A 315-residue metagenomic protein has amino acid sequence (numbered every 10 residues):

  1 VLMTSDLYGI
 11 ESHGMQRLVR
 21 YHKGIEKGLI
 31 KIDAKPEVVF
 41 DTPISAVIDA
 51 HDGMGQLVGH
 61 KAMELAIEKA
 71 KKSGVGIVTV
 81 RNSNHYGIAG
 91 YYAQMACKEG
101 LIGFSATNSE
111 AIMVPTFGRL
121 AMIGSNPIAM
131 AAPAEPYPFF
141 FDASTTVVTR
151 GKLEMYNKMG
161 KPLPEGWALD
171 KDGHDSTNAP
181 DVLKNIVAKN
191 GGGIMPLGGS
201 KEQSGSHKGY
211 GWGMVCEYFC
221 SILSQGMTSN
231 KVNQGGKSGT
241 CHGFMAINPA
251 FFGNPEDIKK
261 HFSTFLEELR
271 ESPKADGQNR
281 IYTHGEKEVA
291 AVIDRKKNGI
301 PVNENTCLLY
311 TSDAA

Functional and structural regions predicted by a protein language model:
T4, E11-I32, P162-P164, K171-N178 (+1 more regions): Acidic, glycine/proline-rich low-complexity segments that act as flexible tails and inter-domain linkers
Q16-M63: Active-site cofactor/substrate anionic-group-binding motifs, chiefly glycine- and Lys/Arg-rich phosphate-binding loops
V47-E135: A generic, well-ordered mixed alpha/beta core segment in the N-terminal half of proteins
M113-V187: Phosphate/diphosphate-binding glycine-rich loops and adjacent basic-rich segments that engage nucleotide
G192-R270: Internal helical hairpin/lid segments
K287: Metallocofactor- and cofactor-centric catalytic cores in central/energy metabolism, strongly enriched
Y310-A315: Conserved small/polar residues in nucleotide/adenosyl-binding loops
